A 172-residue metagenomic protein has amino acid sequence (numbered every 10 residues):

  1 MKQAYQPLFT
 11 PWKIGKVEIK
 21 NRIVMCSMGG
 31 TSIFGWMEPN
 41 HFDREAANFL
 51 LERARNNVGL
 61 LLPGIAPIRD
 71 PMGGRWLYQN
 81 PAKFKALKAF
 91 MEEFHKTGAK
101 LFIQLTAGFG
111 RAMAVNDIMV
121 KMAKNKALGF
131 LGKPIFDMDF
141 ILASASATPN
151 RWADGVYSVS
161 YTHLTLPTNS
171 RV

Functional and structural regions predicted by a protein language model:
K2-V24: N-terminal amphipathic alpha-helix/helix-capping segment at the start of soluble metabolic enzymes
F9-V17, A46-N56, K88-H95: Short amphipathic alpha-helices and their capping/turn segments at secondary-structure boundaries
I14, R22-F42: N-terminal binding-site loop/beta-alpha segment at the start of enzyme catalytic domains that lines or forms
C26, A54, V58-L62, A89-Y161: Glycine-rich, aromatic-flanked loop segments that form ligand/cofactor-binding clefts across common enzyme folds
W36-L51, L77-A89, M122, L164: Glycine-rich anion/phosphate-binding loops
L62-K83, A107-M113: Glycine-rich, proline-tolerant flexible connector loops at the mouths of alpha/beta enzymes
T162-T168: Conserved small/polar residues in nucleotide/adenosyl-binding loops
